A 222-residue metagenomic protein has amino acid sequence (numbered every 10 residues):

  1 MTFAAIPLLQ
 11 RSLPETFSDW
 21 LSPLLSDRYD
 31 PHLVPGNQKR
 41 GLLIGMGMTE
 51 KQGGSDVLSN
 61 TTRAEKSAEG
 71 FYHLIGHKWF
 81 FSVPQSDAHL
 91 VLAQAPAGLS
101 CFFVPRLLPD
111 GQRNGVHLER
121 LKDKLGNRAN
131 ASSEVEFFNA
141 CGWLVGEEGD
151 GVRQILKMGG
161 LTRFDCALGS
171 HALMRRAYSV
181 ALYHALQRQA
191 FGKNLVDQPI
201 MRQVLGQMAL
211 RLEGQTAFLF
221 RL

Functional and structural regions predicted by a protein language model:
M1-H32, F81-P84, L212, T216: Internal helix-loop-helix
A5, M46, A64, L74-G76 (+4 more regions): Buried hydrophobic positions in well-ordered alpha/beta secondary-structure cores of metabolic enzymes
L13-T62, K66, G70: Internal maturation/activation junctions in enzymes
L42-M48, H73-I75, G115-R120: Short Pro/Gly-enriched beta-strand edge/turn motifs at strand-loop
Q52-S55, F80-S82, Q94, K124-N130: Short Gly/Pro-enriched turn/cap motifs at secondary-structure boundaries
F71-G115: A short core secondary-structure module
D110-Q112, E119, A131-T162, S179-V196: A glycine-rich, basic-preceded beta-loop-alpha segment at the flavin cofactor/substrate interface of flavin-utilizing
R163-L222: Extended amphipathic alpha-helical segments enriched in small hydrophobics
